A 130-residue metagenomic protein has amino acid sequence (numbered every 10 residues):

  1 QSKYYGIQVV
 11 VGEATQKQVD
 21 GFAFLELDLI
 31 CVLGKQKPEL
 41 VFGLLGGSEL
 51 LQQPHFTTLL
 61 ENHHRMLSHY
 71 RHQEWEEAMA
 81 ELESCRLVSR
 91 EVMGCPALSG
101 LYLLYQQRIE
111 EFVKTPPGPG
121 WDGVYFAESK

Functional and structural regions predicted by a protein language model:
S2-E77, E81-K114, G118: Cytosolic regulatory/linker segments at or just downstream of nucleotide-handling modules in signal-transduction
P117-K130: Intrinsically disordered, low-complexity, charge-biased linker/tail regions
